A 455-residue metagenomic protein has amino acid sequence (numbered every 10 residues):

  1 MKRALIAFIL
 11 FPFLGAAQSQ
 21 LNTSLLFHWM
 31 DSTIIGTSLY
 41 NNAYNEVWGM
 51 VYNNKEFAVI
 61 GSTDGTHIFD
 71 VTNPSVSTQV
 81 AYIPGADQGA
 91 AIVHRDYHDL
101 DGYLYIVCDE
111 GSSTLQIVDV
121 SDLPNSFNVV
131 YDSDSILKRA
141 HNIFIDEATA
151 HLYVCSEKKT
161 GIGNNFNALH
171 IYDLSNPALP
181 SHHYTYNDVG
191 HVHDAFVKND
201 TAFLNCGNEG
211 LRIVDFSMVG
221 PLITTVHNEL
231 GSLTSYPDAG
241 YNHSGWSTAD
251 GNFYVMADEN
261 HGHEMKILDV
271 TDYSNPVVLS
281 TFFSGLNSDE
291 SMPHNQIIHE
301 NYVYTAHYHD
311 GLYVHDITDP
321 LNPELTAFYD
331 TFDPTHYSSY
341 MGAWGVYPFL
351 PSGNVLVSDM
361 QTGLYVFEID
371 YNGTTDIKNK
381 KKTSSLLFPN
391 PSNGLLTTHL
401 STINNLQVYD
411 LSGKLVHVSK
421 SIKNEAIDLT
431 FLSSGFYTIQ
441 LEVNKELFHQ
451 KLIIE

Functional and structural regions predicted by a protein language model:
A4-F13: Sec-dependent N-terminal signal peptides
I6, K381-E455: C-terminal outer-membrane/trafficking sorting elements
F11, N275, N322, F388-N390: Hydrophobic alpha-helix-in-membranes signature
G15-A17, L447: Intrinsic low-complexity/disordered segments
A17-T23, N41, N379-T383, S392 (+1 more regions): A short, polar/charged loop/turn motif at coil->beta-strand junctions and beta-hairpin connectors
A17-T374: Feature marking well-ordered beta-strand scaffolds used for ligand recognition
E368-F388: Residue-level detector of functionally pivotal "anchor" positions at catalytic/ligand-binding pockets or at interdomain
